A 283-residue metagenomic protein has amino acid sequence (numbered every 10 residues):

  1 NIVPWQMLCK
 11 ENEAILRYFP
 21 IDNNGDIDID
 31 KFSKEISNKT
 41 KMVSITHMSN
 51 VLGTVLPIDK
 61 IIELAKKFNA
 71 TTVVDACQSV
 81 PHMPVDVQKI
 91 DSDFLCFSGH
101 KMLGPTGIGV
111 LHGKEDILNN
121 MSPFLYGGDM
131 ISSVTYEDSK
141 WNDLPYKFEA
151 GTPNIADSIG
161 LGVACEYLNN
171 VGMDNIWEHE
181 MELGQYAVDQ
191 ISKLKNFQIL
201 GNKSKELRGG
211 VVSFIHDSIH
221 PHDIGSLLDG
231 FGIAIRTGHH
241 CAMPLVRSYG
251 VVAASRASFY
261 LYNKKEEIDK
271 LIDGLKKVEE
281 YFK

Functional and structural regions predicted by a protein language model:
N1-K283: Pyridoxal 5′-phosphate
